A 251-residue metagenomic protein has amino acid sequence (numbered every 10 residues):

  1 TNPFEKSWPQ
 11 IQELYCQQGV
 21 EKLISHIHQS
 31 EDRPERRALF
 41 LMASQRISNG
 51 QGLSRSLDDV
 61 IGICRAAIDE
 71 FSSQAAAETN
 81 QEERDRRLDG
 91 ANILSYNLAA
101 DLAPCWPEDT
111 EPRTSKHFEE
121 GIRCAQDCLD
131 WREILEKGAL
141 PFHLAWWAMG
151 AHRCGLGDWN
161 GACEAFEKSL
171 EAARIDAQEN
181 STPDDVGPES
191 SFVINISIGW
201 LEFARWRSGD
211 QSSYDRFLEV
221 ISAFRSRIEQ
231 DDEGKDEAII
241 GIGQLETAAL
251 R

Functional and structural regions predicted by a protein language model:
N2-K6, R33-G52, E83-T110, L140-A151 (+1 more regions): Amphipathic alpha-helical repeat scaffolds of TPR domains
N2-P3, D32-L39, E83-G90, K116-E120 (+5 more regions): Structural signature of alpha-solenoid helical repeat junctions
Q12-H28, G52-E78, S115-D127, G161-E167 (+1 more regions): Helix-turn-helix repeat elements of alpha-solenoid scaffolds
Q17, S54, C105, S115 (+4 more regions): Structural motif corresponding to the intra-repeat A-B loop/turn of tetratricopeptide repeats
Q29-R37, I68-A91, D130-G138, R174-E189: Flexible helix-coil transition and linker loops at the boundaries of alpha-helical arrays
L102-A103, A125, L129, H152 (+1 more regions): Catalytic phosphate/metal-binding cores of nucleic-acid and nucleotide-processing enzymes, i.e., regions that mediate
L156-N195: Outer-membrane beta-barrel transmembrane domain signature
I198-R251: C-terminal non-catalytic interaction modules
